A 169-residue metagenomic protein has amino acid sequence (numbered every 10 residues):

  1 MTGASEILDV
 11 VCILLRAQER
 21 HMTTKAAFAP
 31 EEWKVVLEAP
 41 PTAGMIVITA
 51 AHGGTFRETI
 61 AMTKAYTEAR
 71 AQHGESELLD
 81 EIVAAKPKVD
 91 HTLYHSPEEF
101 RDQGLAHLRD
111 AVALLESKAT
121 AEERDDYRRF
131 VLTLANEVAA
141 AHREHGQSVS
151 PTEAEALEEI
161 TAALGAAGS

Functional and structural regions predicted by a protein language model:
E6-L8: Generic low-complexity, intrinsically disordered segments
V10-S169: Small-residue-enriched hydrophobic alpha-helices in membranes
